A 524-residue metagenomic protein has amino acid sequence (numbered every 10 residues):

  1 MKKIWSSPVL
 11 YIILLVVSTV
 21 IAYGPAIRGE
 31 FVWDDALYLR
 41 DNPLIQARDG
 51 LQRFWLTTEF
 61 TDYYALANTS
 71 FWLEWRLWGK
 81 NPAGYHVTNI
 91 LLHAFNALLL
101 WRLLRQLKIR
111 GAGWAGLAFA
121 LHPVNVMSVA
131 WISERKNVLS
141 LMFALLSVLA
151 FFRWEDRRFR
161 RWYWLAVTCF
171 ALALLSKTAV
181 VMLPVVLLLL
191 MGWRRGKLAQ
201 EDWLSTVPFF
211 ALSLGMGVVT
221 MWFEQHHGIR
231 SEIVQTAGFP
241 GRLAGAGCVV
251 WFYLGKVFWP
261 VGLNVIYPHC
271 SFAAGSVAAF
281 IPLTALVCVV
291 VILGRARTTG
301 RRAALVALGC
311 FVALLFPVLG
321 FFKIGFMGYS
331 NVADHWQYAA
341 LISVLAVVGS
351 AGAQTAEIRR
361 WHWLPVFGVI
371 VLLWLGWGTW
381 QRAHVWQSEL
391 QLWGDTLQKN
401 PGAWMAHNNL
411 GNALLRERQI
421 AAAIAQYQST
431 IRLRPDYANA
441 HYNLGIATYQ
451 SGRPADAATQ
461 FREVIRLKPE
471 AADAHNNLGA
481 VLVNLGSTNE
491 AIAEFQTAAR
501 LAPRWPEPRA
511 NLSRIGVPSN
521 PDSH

Functional and structural regions predicted by a protein language model:
M1-Q426, R432-I446, Q450: Polytopic membrane enzymes that build or remodel cell-surface glycoconjugates and lipids
Q398, S429-R432, E463-R466, T497-R500: Conserved structural position within tetratricopeptide repeats
N408-N409, N439-N443, D473-N477, E507-L512: Alpha-solenoid helical repeat scaffolds
R416, Q450-S451, N484-L485, R514-P518: Register position in tetratricopeptide repeats
N489-I492, Q496, R500-H524: Terminal, low-structured helical/coil segments at or just beyond the last alpha-helical repeat
